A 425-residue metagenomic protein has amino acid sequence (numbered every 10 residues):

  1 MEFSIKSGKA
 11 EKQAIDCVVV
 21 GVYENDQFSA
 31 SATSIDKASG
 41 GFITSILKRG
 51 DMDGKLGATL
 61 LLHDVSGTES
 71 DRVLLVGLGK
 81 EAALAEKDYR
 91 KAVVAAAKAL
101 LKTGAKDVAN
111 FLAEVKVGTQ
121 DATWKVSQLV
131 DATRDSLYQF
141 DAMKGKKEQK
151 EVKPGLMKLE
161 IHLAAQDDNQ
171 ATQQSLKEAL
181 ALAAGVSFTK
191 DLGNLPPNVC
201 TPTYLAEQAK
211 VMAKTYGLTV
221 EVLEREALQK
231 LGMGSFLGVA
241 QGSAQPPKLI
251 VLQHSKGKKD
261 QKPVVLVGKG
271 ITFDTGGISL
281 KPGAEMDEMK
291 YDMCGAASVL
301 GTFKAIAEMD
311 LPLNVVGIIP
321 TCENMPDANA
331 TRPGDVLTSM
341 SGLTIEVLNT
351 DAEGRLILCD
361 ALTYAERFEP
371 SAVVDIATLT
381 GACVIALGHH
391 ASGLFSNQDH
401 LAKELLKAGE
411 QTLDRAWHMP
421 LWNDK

Functional and structural regions predicted by a protein language model:
M1-G270: Short amphipathic alpha-helical segment within the helicase RecA-like ATPase core that mediates nucleic-acid
D51-M52, D107, A206-K425: A generic structural signal for tightly packed, nonpolar segments enriched in small/aliphatic residues
